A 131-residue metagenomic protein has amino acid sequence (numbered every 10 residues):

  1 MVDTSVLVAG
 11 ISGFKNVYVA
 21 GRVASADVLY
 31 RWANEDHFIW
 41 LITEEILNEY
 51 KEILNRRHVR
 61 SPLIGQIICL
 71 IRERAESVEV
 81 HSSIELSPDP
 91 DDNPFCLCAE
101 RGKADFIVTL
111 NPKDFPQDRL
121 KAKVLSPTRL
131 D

Functional and structural regions predicted by a protein language model:
M1-W40: Short, well-structured N-terminal submotif of metal-dependent ribonuclease cores
T4, E44, L110-P112: Short secondary-structure boundary segments
A9-I11, I53, D118: Residues that scaffold the ATP/ADP-binding catalytic core of kinase and kinase-like folds
N16-V19, S82-P88: Short, flexible loop segments at the rims of nucleotide/cofactor-binding pockets, characterized by
Y30-L86: PIN-domain endoribonuclease scaffold, especially VapC-family toxins
E85-D91, P112-D114: Acidic, metal-coordinating catalytic cores used for nucleic-acid/nucleotide bond scission and strand-transfer chemistry
D89-I107: Acidic, metal-associated active-site segment
D105-F106, P112-D131: Acidic, PIN/NYN-like endoribonuclease modules and their adjacent C-terminal/linker elements
